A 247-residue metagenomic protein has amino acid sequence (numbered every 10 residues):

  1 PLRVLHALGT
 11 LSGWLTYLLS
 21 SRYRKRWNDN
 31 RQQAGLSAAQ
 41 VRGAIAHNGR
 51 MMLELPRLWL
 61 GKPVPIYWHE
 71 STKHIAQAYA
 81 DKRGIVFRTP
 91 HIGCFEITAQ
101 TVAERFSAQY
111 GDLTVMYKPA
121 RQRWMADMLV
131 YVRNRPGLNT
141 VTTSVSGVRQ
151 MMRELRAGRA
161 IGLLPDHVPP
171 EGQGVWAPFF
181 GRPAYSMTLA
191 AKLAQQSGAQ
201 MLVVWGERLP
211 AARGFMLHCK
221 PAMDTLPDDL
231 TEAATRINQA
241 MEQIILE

Functional and structural regions predicted by a protein language model:
P1-T89, C94, D127-V130, R135: Membrane-anchoring hydrophobic helices of lipid-metabolizing enzymes
L2-V4, Q122-A126, P165-H167: Short, flexible segments with low predicted structural confidence
L19, A34-I45, Y79-D81, E104 (+1 more regions): Non-catalytic C-terminal accessory region of glycerolipid acyltransferases and related lyso-lipid remodeling enzymes
R22-R26, Q122-R123, P183-M187: Active-site metal-coordination segments of metallo-dependent hydrolases
R26, K73, I97, M128 (+3 more regions): Short Gly/charged-rich anion-binding patches and loops
N48-M52, R88, T98, T140 (+4 more regions): Long, contiguous hydrophobic alpha-helical segments, chiefly transmembrane helices and signal peptides
P65-H69, Q122, V141-V145, P183-A184 (+1 more regions): A conditional alpha-helix N-cap/helix-loop micro-motif detector
R83-V145, E171-Q173, P178, R208: Catalytic core of membrane glycerolipid acyltransferases/transacylases, capturing the structured, soluble-facing
